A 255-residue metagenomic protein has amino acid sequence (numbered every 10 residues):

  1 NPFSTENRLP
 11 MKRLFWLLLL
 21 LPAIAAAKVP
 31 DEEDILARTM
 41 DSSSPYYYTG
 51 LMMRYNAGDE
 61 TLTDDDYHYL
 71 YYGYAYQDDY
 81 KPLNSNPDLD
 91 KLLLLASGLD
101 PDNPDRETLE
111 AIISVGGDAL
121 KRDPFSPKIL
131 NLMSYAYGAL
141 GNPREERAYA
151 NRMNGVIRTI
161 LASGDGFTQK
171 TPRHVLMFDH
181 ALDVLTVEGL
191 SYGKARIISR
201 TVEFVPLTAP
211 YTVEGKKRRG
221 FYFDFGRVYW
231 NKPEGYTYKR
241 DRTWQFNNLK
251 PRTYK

Functional and structural regions predicted by a protein language model:
L14-A23: Sec-dependent N-terminal signal peptides
K28-E107, T171-K255: N-terminal alpha-helical interaction modules that lie
P127-K128, G155-T168: Boundary/linker segments of alpha-helical solenoid repeat arrays
P143-R158: TPR/TPR-like (Sel1-like) alpha-helical repeat modules
